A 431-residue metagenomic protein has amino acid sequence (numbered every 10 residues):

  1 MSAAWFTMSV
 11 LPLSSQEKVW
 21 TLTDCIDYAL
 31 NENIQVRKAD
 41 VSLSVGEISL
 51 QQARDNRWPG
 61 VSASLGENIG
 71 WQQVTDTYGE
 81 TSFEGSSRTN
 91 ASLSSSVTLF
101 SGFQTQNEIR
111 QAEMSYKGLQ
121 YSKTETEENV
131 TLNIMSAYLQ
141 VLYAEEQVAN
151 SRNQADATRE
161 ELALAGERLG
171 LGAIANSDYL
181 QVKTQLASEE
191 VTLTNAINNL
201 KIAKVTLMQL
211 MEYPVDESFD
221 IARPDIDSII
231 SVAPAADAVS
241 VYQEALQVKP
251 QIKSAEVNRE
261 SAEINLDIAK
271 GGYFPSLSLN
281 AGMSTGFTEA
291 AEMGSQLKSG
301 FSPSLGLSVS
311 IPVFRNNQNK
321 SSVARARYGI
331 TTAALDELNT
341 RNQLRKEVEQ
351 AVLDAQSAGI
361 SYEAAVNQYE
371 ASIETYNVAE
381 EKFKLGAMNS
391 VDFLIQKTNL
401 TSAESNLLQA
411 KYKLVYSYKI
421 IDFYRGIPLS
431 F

Functional and structural regions predicted by a protein language model:
V10-P12: N-terminal signal peptide c-region/cleavage motif recognized by signal peptidases
S15-S62, G66, V215, A222-E260 (+3 more regions): Bacterial Sec-pathway N-terminal export signals of envelope proteins
E17-K18, S64-V97, P224-P234, D267 (+2 more regions): Small/polar, glycine/serine/threonine/aspartate-rich low-complexity segments that form flexible
R37-V41, R54-D55, G85, L99-E127 (+5 more regions): Sec/SRP-type N-terminal targeting helices
V41, D55, V191-Y213, Y369-I427: Short segments within alpha-helical structural elements
K123, N129-E244, D354, A358 (+1 more regions): Periplasmic alpha-helical coiled-coil/stalk elements that build and connect Gram-negative outer-membrane
